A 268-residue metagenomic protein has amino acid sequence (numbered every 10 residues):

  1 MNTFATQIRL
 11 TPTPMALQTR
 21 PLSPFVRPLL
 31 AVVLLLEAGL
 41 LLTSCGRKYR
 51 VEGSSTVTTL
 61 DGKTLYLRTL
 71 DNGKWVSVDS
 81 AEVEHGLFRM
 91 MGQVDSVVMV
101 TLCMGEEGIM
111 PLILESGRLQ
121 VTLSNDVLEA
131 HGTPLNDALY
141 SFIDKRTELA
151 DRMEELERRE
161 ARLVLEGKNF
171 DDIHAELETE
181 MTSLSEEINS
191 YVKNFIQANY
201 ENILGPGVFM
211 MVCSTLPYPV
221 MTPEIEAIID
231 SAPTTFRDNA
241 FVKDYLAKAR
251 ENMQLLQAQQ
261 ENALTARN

Functional and structural regions predicted by a protein language model:
M1-S54: Bacterial Sec-dependent N-terminal signal peptides
C45-N189: A non-transmembrane, solvent-exposed segment enriched in polar/low-complexity residues
D137-S141, Y191, I196-I203: Soluble oligomerization/assembly scaffold segments of membrane-associated complexes
H174-A175, N189-K193, G207-S214: Short, local alpha-helical segments
E176, E180, E187, Y191 (+2 more regions): Charge-rich, solvent-exposed alpha-helical interaction surfaces
Q197-Y200, L204-N268: Charged, long alpha-helical assembly modules
